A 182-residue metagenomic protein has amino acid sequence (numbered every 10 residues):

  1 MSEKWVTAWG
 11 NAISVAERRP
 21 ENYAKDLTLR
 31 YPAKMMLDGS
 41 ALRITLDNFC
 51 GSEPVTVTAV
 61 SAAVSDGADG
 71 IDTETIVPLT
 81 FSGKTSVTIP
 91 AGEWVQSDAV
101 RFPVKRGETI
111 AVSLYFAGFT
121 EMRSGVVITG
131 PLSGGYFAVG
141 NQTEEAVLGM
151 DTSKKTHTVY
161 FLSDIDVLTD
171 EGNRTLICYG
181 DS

Functional and structural regions predicted by a protein language model:
M1-Y179: N-terminal secretory targeting modules
S182: Catalytic nucleophile serine of serine hydrolases, specifically the conserved "nucleophile elbow" pentapeptide
